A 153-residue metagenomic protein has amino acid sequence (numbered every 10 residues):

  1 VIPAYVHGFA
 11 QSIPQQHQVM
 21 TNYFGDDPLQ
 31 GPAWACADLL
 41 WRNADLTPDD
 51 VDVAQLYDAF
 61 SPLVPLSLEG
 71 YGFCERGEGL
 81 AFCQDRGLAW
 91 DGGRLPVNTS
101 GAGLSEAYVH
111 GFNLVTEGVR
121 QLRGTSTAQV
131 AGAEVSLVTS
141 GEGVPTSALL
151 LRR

Functional and structural regions predicted by a protein language model:
V1-L39, L88-L95, T99, T116 (+3 more regions): Condensing-enzyme catalytic core mediating Claisen C-C bond formation in acyl metabolism
F9-I13, D52-S61, G103: A short beta-alpha structural unit
Q11, R42, L46, E69 (+2 more regions): Generic secondary-structure signature for well-ordered alpha-helical cores
Q15-N22, D58-A81, G93, P145-R152: Short glycine/threonine-rich loop-to-helix capping motif typified by GTGT followed within a few residues by an Asp-Pro
D26-Q30, A54, S105-Y108: Hydrophobic alpha-helical scaffolding
C36-D50: Phosphate/pyrophosphate-binding loops at sites that engage ATP/ADP/AMP, CoA/4′-phosphopantetheine, polyphosphate
F60-L68, P96-R153: Conserved beta-strand-centric core segments of catalytic alpha/beta enzyme folds
C74-G87, T127-A131: A glycine-biased, small/acidic residue-tolerant capping/turn segment at secondary-structure junctions
